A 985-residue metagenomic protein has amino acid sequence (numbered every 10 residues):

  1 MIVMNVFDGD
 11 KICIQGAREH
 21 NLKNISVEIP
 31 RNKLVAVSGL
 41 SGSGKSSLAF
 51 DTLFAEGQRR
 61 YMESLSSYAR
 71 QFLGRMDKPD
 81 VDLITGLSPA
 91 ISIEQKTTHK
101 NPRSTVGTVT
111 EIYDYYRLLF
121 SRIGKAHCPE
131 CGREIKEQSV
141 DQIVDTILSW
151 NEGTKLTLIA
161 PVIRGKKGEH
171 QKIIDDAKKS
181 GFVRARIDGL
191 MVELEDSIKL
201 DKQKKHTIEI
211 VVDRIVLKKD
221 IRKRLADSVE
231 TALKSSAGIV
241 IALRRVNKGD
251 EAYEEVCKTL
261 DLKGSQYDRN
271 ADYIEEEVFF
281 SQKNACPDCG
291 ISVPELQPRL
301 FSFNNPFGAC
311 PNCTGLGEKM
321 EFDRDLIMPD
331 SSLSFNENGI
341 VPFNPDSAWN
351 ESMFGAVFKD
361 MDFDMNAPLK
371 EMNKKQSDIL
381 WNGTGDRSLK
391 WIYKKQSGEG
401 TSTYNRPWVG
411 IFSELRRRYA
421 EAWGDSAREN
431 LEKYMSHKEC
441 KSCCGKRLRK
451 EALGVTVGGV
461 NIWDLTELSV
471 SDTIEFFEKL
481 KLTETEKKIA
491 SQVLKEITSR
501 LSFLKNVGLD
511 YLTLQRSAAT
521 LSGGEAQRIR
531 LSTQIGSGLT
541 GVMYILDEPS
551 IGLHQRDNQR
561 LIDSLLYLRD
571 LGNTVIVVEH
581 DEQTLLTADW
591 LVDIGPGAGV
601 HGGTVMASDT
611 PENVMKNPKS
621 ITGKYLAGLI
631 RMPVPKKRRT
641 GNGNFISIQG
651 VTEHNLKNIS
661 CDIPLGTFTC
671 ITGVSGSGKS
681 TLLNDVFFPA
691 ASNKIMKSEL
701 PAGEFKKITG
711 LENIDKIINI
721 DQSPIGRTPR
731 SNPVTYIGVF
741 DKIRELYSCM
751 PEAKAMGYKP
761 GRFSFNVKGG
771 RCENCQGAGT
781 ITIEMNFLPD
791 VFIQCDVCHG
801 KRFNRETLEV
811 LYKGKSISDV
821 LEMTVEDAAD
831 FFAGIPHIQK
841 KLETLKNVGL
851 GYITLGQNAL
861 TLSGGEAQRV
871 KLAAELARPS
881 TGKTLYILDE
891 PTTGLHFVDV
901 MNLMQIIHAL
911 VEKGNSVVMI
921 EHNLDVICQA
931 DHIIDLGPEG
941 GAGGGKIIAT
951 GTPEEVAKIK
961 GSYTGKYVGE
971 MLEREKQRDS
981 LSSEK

Functional and structural regions predicted by a protein language model:
M1-K985: Conserved phosphate-binding elements of NTP-dependent enzyme cores
